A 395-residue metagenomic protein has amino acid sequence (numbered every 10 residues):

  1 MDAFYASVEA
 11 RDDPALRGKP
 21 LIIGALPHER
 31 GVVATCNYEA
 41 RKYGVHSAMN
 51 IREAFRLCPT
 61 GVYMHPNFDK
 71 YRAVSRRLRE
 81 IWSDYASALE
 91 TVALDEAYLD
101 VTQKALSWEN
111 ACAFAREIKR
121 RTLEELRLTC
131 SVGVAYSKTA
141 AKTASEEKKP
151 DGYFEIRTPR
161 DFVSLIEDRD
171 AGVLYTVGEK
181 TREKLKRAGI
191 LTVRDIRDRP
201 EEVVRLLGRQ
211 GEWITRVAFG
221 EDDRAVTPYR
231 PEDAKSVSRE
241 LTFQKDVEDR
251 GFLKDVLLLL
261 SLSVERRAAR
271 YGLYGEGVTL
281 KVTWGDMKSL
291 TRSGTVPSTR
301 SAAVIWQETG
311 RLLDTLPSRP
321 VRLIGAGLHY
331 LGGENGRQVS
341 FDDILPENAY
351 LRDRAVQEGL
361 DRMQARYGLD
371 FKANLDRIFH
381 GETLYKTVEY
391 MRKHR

Functional and structural regions predicted by a protein language model:
M1-R216, V226, R266, E347-R395: Gly/Gly-Pro- and Ser/Thr-rich, intrinsically disordered tail segments characteristic of DNA damage-repair and tolerance
A97-Q103, S289-G294, V339-L345: Short, hydrophobic beta-strand segments
A105-E109, G332-V339: Short, charged/polar, Gly/Pro-enriched secondary-structure boundary elements
Y136, W284, Y330: Glycine-rich beta-alpha junction loops
V173, T181-L323, G333-G336: DNA-contacting surface of Y-family translesion DNA polymerases
T295-R300, L345-L351: Short, contiguous acidic/charged loop-to-helix segments that flank catalytic cores in large enzymes
H329-E334, R395: Non-catalytic, largely sequence-independent nucleic-acid-binding elements associated with nucleic-acid processing
